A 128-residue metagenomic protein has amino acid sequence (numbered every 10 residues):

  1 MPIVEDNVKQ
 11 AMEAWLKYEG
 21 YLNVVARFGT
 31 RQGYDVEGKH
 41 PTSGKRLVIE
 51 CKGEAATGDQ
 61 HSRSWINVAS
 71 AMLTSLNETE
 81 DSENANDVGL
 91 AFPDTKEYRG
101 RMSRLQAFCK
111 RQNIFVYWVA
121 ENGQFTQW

Functional and structural regions predicted by a protein language model:
M1-Q32, K39-S43, D81-S82: Acidic-basic catalytic patches of nuclease active cores, encompassing PD-(D/E)XK and other metal-cofactor nuclease
R27-G29, A91-D94, A120-E121: Acidic carboxylate-rich catalytic motifs and surrounding loops in phosphoryl-/glycosyl-chemistry enzymes
G33-Y34, T57: Short N-terminal binding/cap micro-motifs at the start of the first secondary-structure element
Y34-V36, I114: Change "...and in nucleic-acid phosphodiester-cleaving endonucleases..." to "...and in nucleic-acid processing enzymes
E37-K52: Active-site beta-strand-loop-beta-strand hairpin of nuclease catalytic cores that positions key catalytic residues
L47-I49, G89, F115-W118: Hydrophobic/aromatic beta-strand patches that form the interior of the parallel beta-sheet core in alpha/beta enzyme
K52-F108: Catalytic cores of nucleic-acid endonucleases
Q106-W128: Charged, structured surface patches that assemble and position nucleic-acid processing machinery
